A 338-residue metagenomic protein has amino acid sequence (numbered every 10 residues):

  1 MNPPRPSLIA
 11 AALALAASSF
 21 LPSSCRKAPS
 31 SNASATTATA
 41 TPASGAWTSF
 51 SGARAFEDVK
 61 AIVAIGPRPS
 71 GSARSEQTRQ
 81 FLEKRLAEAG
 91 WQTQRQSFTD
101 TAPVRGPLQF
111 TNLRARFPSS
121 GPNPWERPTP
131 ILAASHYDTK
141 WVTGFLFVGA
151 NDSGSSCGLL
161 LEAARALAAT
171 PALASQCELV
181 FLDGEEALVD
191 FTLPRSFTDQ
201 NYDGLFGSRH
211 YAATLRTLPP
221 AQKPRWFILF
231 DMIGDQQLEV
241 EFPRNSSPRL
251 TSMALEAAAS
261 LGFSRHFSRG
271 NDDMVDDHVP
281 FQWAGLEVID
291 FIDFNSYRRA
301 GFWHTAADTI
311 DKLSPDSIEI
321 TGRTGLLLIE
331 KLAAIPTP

Functional and structural regions predicted by a protein language model:
M1-A10: Bacterial N-terminal signal peptides that target proteins for export
L21-S24: C-terminal motif of bacterial Sec signal peptides marking the signal peptidase cleavage site
R26-A28: Bacterial signal peptide processing site
S44-S49, V63-R74, D100-P103, T143-G154 (+5 more regions): Second-shell loop/turn segments in exported
A46, R95, W226, I233-P338: Active-site-adjacent substrate-binding region of metalloamidase/peptidase-like peptide-processing proteins
T48, E57-P122: A non-catalytic alpha/beta surface segment that caps or lines the substrate-entry region of metallo-dependent hydrolase
R68-S70, T99-P103, G121, Y137-W141 (+4 more regions): Solvent-exposed loop/turn segments at secondary-structure junctions within structured extracellular/periplasmic domains
G144-E256, D273: Acidic/histidine-rich catalytic neighborhood of metal-dependent amide-processing enzymes
